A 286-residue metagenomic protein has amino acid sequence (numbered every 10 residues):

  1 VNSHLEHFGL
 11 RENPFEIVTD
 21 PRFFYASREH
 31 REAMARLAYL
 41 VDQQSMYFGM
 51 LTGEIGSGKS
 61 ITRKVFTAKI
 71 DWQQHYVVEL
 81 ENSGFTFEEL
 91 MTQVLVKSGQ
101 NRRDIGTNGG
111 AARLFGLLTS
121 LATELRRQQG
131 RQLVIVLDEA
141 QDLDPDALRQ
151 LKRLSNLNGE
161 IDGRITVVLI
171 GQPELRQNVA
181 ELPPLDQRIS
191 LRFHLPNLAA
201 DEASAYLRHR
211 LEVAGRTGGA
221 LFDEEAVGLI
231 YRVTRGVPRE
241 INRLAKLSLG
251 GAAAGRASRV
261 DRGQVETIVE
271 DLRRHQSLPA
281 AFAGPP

Functional and structural regions predicted by a protein language model:
V1-S45, L278-P286: A short, basic N-terminal segment
L5, T86-E89, N101-Q150, G159-D162 (+4 more regions): Mid-core helix/loop region of P-loop NTP-binding domains shared across ATPases and GTPases
L10-I17, Q74-H75, F85-I105: Conserved NTP-binding/hydrolysis module of P-loop NTPases
Q43-V65: Walker A/P-loop nucleotide-binding motif
F66-I70, P173-R188: Short regulatory helix/loop adjacent to the ATP-binding pocket of P-loop NTPases
L80-G84, V179, S190-A203: Conserved AAA+ ATPase "SRH/arginine-finger" region at the nucleotide-binding site
V96-S98, Q172-P173, L198-T217: Conserved AAA+ ATPase "sensor/coupling" helix adjacent to the nucleotide-binding pocket
D104, Q177, E212-P286: C-terminal alpha-helical "lid" subdomain
